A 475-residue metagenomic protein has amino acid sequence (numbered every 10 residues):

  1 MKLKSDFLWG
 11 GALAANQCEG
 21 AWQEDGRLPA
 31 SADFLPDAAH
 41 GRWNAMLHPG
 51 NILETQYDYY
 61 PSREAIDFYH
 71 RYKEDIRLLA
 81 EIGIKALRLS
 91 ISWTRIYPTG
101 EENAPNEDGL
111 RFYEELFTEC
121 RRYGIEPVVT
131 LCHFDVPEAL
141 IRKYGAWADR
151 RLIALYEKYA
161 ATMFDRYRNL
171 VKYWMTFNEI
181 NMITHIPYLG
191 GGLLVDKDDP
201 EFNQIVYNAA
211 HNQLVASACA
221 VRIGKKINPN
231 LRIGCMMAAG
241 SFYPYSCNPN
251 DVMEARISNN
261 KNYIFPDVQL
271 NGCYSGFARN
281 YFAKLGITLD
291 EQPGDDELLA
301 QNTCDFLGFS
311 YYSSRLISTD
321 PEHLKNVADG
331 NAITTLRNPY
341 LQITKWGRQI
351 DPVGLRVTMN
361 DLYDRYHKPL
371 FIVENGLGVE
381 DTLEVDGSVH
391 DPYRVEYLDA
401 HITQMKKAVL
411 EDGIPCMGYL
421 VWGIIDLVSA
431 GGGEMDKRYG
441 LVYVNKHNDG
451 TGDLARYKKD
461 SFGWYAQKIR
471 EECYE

Functional and structural regions predicted by a protein language model:
M1-Q56, T99-E101, L110-E475: Active-site region of glycoside hydrolase catalytic domains
Y57-R71, A146-R151: Active-site mouth loops of central-metabolism enzymes
S62, Y69, G100-N103, K345: Short, flexible active-site loop motifs that bind/organize anionic cofactors or intermediates
D67, R71-S92, N302-F306: Catalytic domains of carbohydrate-active enzymes, especially glycoside hydrolases
I82-G109, V129: Aromatic-lined carbohydrate-binding/catalytic grooves of carbohydrate-active enzymes
